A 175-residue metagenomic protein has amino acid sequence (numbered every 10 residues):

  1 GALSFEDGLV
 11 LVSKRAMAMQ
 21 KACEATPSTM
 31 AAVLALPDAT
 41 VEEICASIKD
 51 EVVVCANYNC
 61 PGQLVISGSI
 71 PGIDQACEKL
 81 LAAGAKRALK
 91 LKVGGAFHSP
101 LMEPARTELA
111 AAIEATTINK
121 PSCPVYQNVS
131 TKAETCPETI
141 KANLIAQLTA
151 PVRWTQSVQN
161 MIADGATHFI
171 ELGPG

Functional and structural regions predicted by a protein language model:
G1-A2, D164: Alpha-helix C-terminal capping segments
A2-P151: Alpha/beta catalytic cores of group-transfer enzymes, especially the acyltransferase/condensing modules of polyketide
D7, A146-G175: Flexible, low-complexity segments
